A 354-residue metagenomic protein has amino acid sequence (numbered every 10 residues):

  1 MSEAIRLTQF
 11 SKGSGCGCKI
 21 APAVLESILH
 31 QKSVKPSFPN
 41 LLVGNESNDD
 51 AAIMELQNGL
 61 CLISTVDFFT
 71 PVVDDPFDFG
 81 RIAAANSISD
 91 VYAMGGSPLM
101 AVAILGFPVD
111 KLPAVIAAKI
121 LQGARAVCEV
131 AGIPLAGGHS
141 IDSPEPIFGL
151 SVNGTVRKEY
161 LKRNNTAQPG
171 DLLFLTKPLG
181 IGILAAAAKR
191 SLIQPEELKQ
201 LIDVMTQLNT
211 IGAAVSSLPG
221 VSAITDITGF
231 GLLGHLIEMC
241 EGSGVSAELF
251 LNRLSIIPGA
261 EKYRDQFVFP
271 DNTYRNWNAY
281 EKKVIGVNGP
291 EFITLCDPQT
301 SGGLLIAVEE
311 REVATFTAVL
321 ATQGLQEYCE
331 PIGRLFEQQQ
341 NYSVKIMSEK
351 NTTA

Functional and structural regions predicted by a protein language model:
M1-A93, Q168-L173, P178, E327 (+1 more regions): N-terminal glycine-rich phosphate/pyrophosphate-binding loops that anchor nucleotide-derived ligands and cofactors
S2-G13, V24-S27, V109-P134, S143-P146 (+2 more regions): Glycine-/charge-enriched secondary-structure boundary and capping motifs
C16, I53, S87, G95 (+8 more regions): Buried hydrophobic positions in well-ordered alpha/beta secondary-structure cores of metabolic enzymes
L41-V43, A51-M54, D90-Y92, R125 (+5 more regions): A generic local secondary-structure boundary/capping motif
L56-V73, D78, S97-I193, R334: Glycine-rich anion-binding loops of enzyme active sites
P76-V102, K119-V130, Q207-G220, I227-E238: Small-aliphatic-rich amphipathic alpha-helix that forms the alpha element of a beta-alpha
S151-Y160, E196-S216: Active-site glycine-rich loop that binds ribose-phosphate moieties when present
A185-L198, T322-Q326: Short, compositionally biased
